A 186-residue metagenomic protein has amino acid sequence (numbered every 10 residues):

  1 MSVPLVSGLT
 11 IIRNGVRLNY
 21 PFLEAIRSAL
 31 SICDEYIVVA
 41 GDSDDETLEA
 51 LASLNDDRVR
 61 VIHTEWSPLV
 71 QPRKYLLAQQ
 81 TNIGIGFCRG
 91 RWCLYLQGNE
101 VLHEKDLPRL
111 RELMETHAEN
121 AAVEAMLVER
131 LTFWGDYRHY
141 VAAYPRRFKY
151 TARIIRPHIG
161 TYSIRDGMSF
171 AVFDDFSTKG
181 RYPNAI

Functional and structural regions predicted by a protein language model:
S2, K74-A78, E104-I186: Catalytic-site signature of metal-activated, phosphate-bearing donor transferases, centered on the GT-A/GT-A-like
P4-T10, A29, D34-V38: Hydrophobic targeting segments
V6-L9, R13, Y20-P21, E46-W92: Active-site-proximal specificity loops/subdomain of glycosyltransferases
R13, D44, S67-P68, N99-V101 (+2 more regions): Short, solvent-exposed loop/turn segments at secondary-structure junctions
G15-I32: Short, well-formed alpha-helical segments that are part of the catalytic scaffolds of diverse glycosyltransferases
I26, E35, L48: Active-site-proximal cofactor/substrate-binding loop regions of enzyme domains
D34-S43, I62-T64: Short beta-strand/loop segment that forms part of the nucleotide-sugar
F87-H103: Short beta-strand-to-loop acidic/aromatic patch adjacent to the donor-nucleotide binding site
